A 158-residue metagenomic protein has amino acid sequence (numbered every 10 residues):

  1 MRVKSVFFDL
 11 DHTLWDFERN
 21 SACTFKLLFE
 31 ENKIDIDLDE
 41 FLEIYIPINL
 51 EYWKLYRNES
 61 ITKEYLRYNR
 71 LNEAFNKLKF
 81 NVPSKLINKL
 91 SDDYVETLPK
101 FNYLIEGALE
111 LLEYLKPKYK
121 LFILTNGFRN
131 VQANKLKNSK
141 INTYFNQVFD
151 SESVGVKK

Functional and structural regions predicted by a protein language model:
R2-L10, L14-I105: N-terminal helical cap/lid subdomain that shapes the substrate entry/recognition surface in HAD-like hydrolases
D11, T125-N126: Active-site-adjacent beta-strand anchor residues
E18-R19, L109, N126: Alpha-helix N-cap/helix-start capping motif
I34, K118-K120: A generic structural motif
L86, L111, V148-F149: Short, surface-exposed recognition loops or helix-turn segments adjacent to catalytic cores
E96, K100-Y103, F122, F128-K158: Substrate-recognition "cap/lid" segment bordering the active-site pocket of phosphatases
G107-K118: Catalytic-core regions built around general acid/base machinery
